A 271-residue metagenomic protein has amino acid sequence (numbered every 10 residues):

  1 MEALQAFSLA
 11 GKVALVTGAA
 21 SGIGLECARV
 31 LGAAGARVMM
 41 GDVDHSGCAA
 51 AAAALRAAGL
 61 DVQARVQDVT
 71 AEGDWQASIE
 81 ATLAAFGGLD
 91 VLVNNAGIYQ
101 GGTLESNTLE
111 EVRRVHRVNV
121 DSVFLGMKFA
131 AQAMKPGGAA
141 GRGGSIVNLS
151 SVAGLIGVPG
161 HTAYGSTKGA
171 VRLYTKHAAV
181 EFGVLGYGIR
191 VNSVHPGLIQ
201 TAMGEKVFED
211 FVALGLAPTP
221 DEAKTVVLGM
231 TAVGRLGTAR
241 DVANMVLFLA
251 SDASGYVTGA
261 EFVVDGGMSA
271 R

Functional and structural regions predicted by a protein language model:
M1-A6, I156, R235, V246-F248 (+2 more regions): Short C-terminal tail/terminal secondary-structure segment of NAD(P)H-dependent dehydrogenase/reductase domains
L9-M39: Canonical Rossmann dinucleotide-binding motif of NAD(H)/NADP(H)-dependent dehydrogenases/reductases, specifically
T103-L104, T108-H116, V227: Substrate-binding pocket helix/loop in short-chain dehydrogenase/reductase
M127, T167, T175: Active-site helix of classical SDR
Q132, V180-V184, G255: Alpha-helical segment proximal to the catalytic Tyr-Lys
S151: Residue(s) in the substrate-gating loop at a strand-loop-helix junction that position the organic substrate next
G183, G188-R190, V257-G259: Short, small/polar-rich loop/turn modules that mediate ligand/substrate recognition or access, typified
